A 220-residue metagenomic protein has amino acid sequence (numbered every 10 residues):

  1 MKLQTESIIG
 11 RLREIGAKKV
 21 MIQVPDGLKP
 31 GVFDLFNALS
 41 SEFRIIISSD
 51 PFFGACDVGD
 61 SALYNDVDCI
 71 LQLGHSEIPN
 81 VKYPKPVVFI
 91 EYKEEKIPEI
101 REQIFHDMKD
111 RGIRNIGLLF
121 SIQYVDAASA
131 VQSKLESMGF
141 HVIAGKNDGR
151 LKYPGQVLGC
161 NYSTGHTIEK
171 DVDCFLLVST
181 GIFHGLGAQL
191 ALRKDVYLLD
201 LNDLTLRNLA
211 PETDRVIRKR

Functional and structural regions predicted by a protein language model:
M1-R220: An N-terminal assembly and electron-transfer interface module characteristic of large anaerobic redox and radical
